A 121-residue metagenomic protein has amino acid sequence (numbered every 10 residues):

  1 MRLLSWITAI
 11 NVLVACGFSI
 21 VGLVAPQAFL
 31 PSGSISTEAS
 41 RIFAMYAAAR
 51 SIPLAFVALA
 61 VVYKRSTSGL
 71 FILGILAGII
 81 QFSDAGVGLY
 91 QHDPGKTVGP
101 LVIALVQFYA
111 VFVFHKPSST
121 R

Functional and structural regions predicted by a protein language model:
M1-T8, T37-A44, K64-G74, Y90-T97: Membrane-water interface of alpha-helical transmembrane segments
R2-A39: Membrane-helix boundary elements
G17-V21, A39-V62, L76-I79: Core segments of alpha-helical transmembrane spans in multipass integral membrane proteins
V24-A25, V61-K64, Y90-Q91, V113-P117: Helix-loop junctions at the membrane-solvent interface of multi-pass transporters, primarily the C-terminal
R50, L70-D84, Q107: Hydrophobic alpha-helical membrane segments
S83-G99, P117-S118: Membrane-helix boundary connector in multi-pass membrane proteins
V106-R121: Membrane-water interface at the C-terminal end of transmembrane alpha helices
